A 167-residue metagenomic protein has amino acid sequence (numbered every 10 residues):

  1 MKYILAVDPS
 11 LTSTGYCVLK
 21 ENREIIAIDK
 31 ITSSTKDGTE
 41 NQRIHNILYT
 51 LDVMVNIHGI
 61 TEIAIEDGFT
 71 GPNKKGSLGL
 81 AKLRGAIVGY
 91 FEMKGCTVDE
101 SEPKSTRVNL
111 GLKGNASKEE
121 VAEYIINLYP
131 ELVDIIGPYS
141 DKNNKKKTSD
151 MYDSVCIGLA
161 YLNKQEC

Functional and structural regions predicted by a protein language model:
M1-C167: Phosphate- and other anionic-substrate recognition elements at nucleic-acid/protein interfaces
